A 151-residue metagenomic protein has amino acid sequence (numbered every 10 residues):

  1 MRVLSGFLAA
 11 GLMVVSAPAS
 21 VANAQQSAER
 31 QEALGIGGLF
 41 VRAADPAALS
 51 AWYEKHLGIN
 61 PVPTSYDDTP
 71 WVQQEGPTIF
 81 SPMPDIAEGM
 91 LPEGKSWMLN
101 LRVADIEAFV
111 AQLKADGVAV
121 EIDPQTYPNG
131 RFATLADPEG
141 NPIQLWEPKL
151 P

Functional and structural regions predicted by a protein language model:
R2-S5, L12, V21-G35, T64 (+1 more regions): Vicinal oxygen chelate
S5-F7, L101: Short beta-strand/loop turn elements enriched in aromatics
S27, G58-S96, L135-P138, P142-K149: Conserved short beta-strand elements that form part of the metal-binding/catalytic scaffold of enzyme active sites
R30-L34, F40-F80, A115: Core segments of cupin and vicinal oxygen chelate
I36-A44, A87-K114, R131-A136, N141: Vicinal oxygen chelate
G58-V62, N100-R102, I122-Q125: Short linear motifs in intrinsically disordered
